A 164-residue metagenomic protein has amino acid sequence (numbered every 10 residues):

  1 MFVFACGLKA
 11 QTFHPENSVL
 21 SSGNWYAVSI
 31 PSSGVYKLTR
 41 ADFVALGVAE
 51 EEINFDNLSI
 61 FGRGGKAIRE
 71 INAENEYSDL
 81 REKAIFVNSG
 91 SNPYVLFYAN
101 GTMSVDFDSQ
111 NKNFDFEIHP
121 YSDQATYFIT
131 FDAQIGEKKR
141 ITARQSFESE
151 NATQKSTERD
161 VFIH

Functional and structural regions predicted by a protein language model:
M1-F13: Bacterial Sec-dependent N-terminal signal peptides
Q11-I30, L46-H164: Structured catalytic cores of large enzymes
G34-A49: Short amphipathic, basic-aromatic surface patches that mediate peripheral association with negatively charged
